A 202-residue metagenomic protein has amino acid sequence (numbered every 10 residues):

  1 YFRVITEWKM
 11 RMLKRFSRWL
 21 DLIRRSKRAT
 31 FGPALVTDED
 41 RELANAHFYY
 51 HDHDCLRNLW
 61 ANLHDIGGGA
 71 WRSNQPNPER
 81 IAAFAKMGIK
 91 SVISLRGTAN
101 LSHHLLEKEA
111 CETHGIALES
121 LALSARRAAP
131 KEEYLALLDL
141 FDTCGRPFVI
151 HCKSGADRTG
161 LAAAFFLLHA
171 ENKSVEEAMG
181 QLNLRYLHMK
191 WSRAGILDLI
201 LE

Functional and structural regions predicted by a protein language model:
Y1-F2: Aromatic (phenylalanine/tyrosine) cluster motif
I5-F148, A162-E202: Cys-dependent protein tyrosine phosphatase-like superfamily
C152: Short cysteine clusters
G155: Glycine-rich, flexible loop motifs
T159: Ser/Thr-glycine-rich phosphate-binding loops at phosphate-binding pockets of nucleotides, nucleotide cofactors
